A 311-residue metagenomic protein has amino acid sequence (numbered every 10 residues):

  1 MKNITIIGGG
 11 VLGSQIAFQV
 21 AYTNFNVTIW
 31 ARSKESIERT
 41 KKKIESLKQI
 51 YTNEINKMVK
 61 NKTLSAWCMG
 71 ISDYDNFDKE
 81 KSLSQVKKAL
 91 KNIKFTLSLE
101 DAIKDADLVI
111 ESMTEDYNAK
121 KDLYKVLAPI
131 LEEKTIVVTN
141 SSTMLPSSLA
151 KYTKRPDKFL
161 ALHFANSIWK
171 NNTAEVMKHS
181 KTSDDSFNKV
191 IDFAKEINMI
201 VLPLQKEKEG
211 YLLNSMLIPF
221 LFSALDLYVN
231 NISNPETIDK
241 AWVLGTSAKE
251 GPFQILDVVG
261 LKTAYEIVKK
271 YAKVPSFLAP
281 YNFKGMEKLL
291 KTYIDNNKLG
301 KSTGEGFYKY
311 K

Functional and structural regions predicted by a protein language model:
M1-K2, T23-F25, R32, K60-N61 (+4 more regions): NAD(P)-dependent Rossmann-like dehydrogenase/reductase catalytic/cofactor-binding core
M1-N3, L90, K134: Phosphate-coordination loops involved in phosphoryl transfer and adenosine-cofactor binding
M1-S72, I130: NAD(P)+-binding Rossmann beta1-loop-alpha1 motif at the extreme N-terminus of oxidoreductases
V59, L64-D75, S84-D105, A194-N198: Amphipathic alpha-helical segments at domain termini/boundaries
Y74-F77, K88, F95-T153: Rossmann-fold NAD(P) dinucleotide-binding segment
I136-Q205, N214: Rossmann-fold dinucleotide-binding core
K206-S215, Q254: A short glycine-threonine-serine/GTX helix/turn-capping micro-motif
